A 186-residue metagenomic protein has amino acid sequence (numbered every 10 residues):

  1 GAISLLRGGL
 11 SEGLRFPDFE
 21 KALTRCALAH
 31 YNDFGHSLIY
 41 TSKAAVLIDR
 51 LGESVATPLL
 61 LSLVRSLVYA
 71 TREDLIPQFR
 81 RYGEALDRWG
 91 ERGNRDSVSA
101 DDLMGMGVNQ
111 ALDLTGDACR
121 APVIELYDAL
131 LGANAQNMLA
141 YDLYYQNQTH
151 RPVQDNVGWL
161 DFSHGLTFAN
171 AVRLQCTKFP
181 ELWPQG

Functional and structural regions predicted by a protein language model:
G1-G186: Mature, well-folded catalytic/scaffold domains that follow N-terminal targeting or propeptide regions
